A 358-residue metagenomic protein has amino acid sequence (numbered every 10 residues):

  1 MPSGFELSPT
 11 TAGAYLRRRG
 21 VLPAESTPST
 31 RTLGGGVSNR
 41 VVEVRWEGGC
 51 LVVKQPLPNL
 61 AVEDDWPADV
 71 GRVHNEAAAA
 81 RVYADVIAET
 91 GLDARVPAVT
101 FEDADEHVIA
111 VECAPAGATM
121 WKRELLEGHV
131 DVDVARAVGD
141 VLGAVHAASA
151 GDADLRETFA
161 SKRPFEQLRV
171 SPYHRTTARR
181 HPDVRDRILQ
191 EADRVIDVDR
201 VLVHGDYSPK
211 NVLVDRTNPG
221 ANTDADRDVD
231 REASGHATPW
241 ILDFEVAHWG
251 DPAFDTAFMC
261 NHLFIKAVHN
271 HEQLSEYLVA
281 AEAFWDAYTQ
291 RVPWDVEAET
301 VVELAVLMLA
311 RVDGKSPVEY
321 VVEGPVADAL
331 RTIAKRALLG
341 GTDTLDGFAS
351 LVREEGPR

Functional and structural regions predicted by a protein language model:
M1-T30: Juxta-kinase regulatory segment immediately upstream of eukaryotic protein kinase catalytic domains
G4-S8, E112, V145-R194: Active-site catalytic-loop/activation-segment of kinase and kinase-like phosphoryl-transfer enzymes
G20, A84-I87, L142, H146-A153 (+6 more regions): A general structural signal marking secondary-structure boundaries and capping sites
T30-V53, L189-F254: Active-site acidic catalytic loop and adjacent metal/ATP-binding pocket of ATP-dependent phosphoryl transfer enzymes
L33, S38, V42-D154: ATP-binding pocket architecture of kinase catalytic cores
L60-A61, A118, V212, W249-D251 (+1 more regions): Conserved protein kinase catalytic core
A78, A253-V292, L304-E323: Active-site activation/catalytic loop segments of kinase-like enzymes and analogous catalytic loops in related
P293-R358: Helical subdomain adjoining the active site within ATP-dependent kinase catalytic cores
